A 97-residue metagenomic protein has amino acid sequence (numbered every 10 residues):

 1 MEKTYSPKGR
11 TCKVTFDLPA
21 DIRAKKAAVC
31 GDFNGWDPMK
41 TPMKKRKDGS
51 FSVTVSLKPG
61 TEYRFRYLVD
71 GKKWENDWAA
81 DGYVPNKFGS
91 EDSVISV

Functional and structural regions predicted by a protein language model:
M1-T11: Extracellular ectodomain segments of secreted/surface proteins
R10-G60, K72-V97: Aromatic-rich carbohydrate-binding modules that target alpha-glucans
